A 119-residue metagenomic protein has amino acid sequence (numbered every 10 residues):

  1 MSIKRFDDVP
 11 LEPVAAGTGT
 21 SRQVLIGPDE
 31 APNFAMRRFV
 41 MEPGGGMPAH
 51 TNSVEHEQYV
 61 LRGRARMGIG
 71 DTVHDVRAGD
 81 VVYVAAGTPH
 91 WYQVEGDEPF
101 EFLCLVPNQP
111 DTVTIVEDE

Functional and structural regions predicted by a protein language model:
M1-N33, V116-E119: A short, N-terminal "cap"/entry segment at the start of jelly-roll beta-barrel domains of the cupin/DSBH fold
R22, R37-N52, A86: Conserved short histidine dyad/triad with adjacent acidic residue
G27-P28, M47-N52, Q93-E95, I115: Short histidine-centered beta-strand/loop micro-motifs that create catalytic or ligand/metal-coordination sites
E30, A86-T112: Ligand-binding loop in jelly-roll beta-barrel domains
V54-A65, G70: Glycine- and acidic-residue-biased ligand/ion/polar-headgroup-sensing regions
R64-R66, V73, P89, P99: Structural motif
T72-A86: Short acidic-glycine-tyrosine-enriched beta hairpin
